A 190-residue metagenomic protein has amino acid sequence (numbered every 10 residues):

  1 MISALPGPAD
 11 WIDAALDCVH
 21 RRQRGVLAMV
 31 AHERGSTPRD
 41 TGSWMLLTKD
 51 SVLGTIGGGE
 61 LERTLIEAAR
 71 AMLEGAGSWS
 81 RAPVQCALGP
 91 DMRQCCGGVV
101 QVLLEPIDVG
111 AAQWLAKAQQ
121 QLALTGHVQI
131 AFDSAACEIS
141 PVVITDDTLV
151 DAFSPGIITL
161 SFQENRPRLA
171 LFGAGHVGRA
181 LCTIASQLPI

Functional and structural regions predicted by a protein language model:
M1-I190: Segments forming oxygen-rich coordination pockets for charged ligands
